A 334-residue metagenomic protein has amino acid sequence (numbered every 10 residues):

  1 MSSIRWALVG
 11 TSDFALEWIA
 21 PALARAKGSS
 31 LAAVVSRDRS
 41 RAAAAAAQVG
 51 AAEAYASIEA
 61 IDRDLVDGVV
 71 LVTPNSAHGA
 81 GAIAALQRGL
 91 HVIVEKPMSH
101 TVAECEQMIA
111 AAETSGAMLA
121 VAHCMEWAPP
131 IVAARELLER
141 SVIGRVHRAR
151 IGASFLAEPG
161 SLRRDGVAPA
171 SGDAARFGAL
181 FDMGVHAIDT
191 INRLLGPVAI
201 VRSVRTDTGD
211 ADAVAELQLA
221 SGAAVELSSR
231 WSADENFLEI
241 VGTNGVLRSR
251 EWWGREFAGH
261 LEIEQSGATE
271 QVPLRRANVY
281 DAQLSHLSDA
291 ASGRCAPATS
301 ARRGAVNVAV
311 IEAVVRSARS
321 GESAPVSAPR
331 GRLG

Functional and structural regions predicted by a protein language model:
M1, A60, G68-V70, D289-G334: C-terminal helix-rich "cap/oligomerization" subdomain common to oxidoreductases
M1-V49: N-terminal Rossmann-like dinucleotide-binding module
F14, P273-S285: Active-site loop of classical SDR/Rossmann-like NAD(P)-dependent oxidoreductases, centered on the catalytic Tyr-X3-Lys
A15, V94, L119-V121, L227 (+1 more regions): Hydrophobic residues in well-ordered beta-strands that form the structural core
V49-A111: Beta-loop-alpha module in the N-terminal Rossmann-like domain of NAD(P)-dependent dehydrogenases, especially those
A110-M118, V132-R148, G222, G242: Basic phosphate/pyrophosphate-binding loop/patch that engages nucleotide-derived ligands
M125-R202, G321: Predominantly a Rossmann-like dinucleotide-binding segment in NAD(P)-dependent oxidoreductases
D182, I188-G254, L284-C295, G331-G334: Contiguous beta-strand/loop segments that form the cofactor/metal-binding neighborhood of enzyme cores
